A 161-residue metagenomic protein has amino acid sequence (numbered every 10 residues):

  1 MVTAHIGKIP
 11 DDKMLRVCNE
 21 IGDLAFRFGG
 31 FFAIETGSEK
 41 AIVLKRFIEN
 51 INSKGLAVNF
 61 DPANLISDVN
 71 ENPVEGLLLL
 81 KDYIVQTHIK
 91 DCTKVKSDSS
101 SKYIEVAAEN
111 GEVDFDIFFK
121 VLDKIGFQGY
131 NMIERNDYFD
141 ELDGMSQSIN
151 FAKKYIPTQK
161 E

Functional and structural regions predicted by a protein language model:
M1-V58, S67: Active-site acidic/histidine proton-transfer and metal-coordination neighborhood in alpha/beta enzyme cores
H5-K8, D61, K102-E105: A short, structure-level motif marking secondary-structure boundaries and short turns
H5-K8, N131, R135-D137: Short, histidine-centered active-site or binding-site loop motifs used for metal coordination, general acid-base
K13-D23, R27, I42-N50, E75 (+3 more regions): Alpha-helical scaffolding segments of alpha/beta enzyme cores, especially the outer helices of TIM-barrel or partial
F32, D61, T87, L122 (+2 more regions): Conserved, mostly hydrophobic/aromatic
N64-Q128, N136-L142: Gly/Pro-rich active-site loop or hairpin
D140-K160: C-terminal helical cap(s) of enzyme catalytic domains, especially alpha/beta-barrels
